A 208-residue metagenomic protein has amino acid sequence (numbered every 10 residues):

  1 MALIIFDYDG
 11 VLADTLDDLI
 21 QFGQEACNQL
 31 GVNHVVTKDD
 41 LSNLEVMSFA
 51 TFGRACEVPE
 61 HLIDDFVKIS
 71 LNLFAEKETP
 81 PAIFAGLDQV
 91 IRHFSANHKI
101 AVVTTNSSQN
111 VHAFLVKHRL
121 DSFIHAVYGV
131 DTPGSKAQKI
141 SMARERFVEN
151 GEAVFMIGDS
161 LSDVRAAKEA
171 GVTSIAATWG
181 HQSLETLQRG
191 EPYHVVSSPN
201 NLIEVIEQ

Functional and structural regions predicted by a protein language model:
A2-Q89: N-terminal helical cap/lid subdomain that shapes the substrate entry/recognition surface in HAD-like hydrolases
L3, A137-V164: Conserved Lys-Pro-Asp/Glu-containing loop-to-beta segment of HAD-superfamily phosphomonoesterases, centered on
N33, P59, D121-H125, N150 (+1 more regions): Conserved H-loop
K38-L41, D121-G134: A short, structured active-site edge motif that brings together acidic residues
E76-V102, S108, H112: Short, acidic loop-to-helix structural element flanking the phosphoryl-transfer center in phosphate-processing enzymes
D88-A96, R144, V164-K168: Surface-exposed amphipathic alpha-helices with a cationic face
L120-V127, T186-I206: Structural recognition of alpha->loop->beta junctions
F155-S197: Acidic, Mg2+-coordinating phosphoryl-transfer loop and its flanking beta/alpha structural elements, shared across
